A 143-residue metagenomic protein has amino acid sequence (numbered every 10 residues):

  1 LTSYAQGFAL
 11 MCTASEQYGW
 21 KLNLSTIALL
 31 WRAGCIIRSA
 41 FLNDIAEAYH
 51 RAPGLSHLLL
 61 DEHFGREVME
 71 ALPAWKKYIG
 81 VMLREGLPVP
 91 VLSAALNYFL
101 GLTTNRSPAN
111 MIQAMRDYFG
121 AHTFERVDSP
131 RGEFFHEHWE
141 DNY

Functional and structural regions predicted by a protein language model:
L1-Y143: NAD(P)-dependent dehydrogenase/reductase Rossmann-like domain
